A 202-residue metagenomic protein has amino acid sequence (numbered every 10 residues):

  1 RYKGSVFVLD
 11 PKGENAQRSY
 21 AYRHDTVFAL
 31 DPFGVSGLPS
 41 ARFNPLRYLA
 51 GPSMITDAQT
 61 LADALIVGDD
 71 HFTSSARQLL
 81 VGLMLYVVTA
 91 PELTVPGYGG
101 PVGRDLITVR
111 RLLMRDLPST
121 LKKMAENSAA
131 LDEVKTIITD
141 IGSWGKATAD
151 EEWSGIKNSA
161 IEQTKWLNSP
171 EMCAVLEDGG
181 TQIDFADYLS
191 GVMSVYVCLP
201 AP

Functional and structural regions predicted by a protein language model:
R1-P202: P-loop NTPase motor domains
